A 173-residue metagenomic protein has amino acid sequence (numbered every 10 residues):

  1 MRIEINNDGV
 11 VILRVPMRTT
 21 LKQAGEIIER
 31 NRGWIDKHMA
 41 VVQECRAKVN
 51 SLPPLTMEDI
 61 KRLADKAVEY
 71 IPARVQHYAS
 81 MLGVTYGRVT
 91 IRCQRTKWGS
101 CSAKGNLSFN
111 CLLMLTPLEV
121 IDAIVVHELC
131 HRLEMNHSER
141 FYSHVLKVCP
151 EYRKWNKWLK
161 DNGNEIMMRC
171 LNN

Functional and structural regions predicted by a protein language model:
M1-A123, R132-N173: Active-site-proximal or metal-binding-adjacent scaffold patches in catalytic folds
E128: Walker B catalytic acidic pair
